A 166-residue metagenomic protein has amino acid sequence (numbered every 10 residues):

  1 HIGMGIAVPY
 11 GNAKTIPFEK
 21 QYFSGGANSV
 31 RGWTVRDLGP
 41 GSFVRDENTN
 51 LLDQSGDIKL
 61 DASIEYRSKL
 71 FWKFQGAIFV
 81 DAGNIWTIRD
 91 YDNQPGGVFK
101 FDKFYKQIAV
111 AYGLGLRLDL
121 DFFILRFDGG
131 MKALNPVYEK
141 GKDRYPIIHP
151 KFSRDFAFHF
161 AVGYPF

Functional and structural regions predicted by a protein language model:
H1-S68, F79-F101: C-terminal outer-membrane beta-barrel translocator/porin domains of Gram-negative envelope proteins and their
I2, G76-V80, L114, L125-F127 (+1 more regions): Transmembrane beta-strands of outer-membrane beta-barrel proteins
A7, K69-K73, L120-F123, G163: Outer-membrane beta-barrel channels and translocator barrels
P9-G11, K73, T87-R89, L125 (+1 more regions): Intrinsically disordered, low-complexity acidic/polar segments
A27, G56-L60, K106-Y112, F152-F158: Residues that define the transmembrane beta-barrel architecture of outer-membrane proteins
A82-K100, F122, M131-I148: C-terminal beta-signal and adjacent terminal beta-strands/loops of Gram-negative outer-membrane beta-barrel proteins
D92-L120: Strand-loop-strand
L116-F123, F152-F166: Outer-membrane beta-barrel "beta-signal"
